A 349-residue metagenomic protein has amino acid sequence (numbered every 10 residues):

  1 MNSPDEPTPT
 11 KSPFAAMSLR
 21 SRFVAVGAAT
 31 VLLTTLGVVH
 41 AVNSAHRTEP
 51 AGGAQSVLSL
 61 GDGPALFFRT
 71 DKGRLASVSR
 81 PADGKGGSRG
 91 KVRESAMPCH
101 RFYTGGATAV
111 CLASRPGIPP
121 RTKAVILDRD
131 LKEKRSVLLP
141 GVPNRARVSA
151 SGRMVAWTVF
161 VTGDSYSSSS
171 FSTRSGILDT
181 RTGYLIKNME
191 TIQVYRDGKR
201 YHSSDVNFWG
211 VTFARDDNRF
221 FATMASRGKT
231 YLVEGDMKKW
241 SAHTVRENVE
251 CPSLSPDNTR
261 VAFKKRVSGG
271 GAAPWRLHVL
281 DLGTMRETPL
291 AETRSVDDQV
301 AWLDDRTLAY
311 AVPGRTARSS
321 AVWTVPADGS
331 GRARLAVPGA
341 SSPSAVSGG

Functional and structural regions predicted by a protein language model:
M1-L19, T34-T35, D281: Terminal targeting segments of Actinobacterial cell-envelope proteins
R22-H40: Hydrophobic membrane-insertion alpha-helices, especially the h-region of bacterial N-terminal signal peptides
V39-V42, D71-S88, G117-V137, G163-Q193 (+3 more regions): Beta-propeller blade-edge and WD-like acidic-aromatic loop motif
V42-P81, G90-C111: Beta-strand-rich domains and repeat architectures in extracellular enzymes and scaffolds, especially beta-propellers
Q55-D62, R101-T108, A146-V155, G210-R219 (+3 more regions): Blade-terminus and WD-like Trp-Asp/Gly-His loop motifs, strongest in beta-propeller folds
G90-V148: Blade-loop segments of beta-propeller domains
E94-F102, L138-R145, T191-R196, R246-P252 (+2 more regions): Short coil/turn segments at the loop-to-beta-strand junctions that recur within blades of beta-propeller repeat folds
Y184-S204, G339-G349: Surface-exposed loop and turn segments in beta-propeller and other repeat-based domains that flank or scaffold
